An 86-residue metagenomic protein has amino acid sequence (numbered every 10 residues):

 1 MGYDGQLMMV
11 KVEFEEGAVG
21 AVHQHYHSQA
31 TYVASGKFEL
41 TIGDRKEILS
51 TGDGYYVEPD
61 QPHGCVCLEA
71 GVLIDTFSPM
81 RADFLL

Functional and structural regions predicted by a protein language model:
M1-G20, T76: A short glycine-rich, His/Asp/Glu-containing loop-to-beta-strand
E13-F14, H25-L40: Short, conserved beta-strand element in jelly-roll/cupin
H23-H25, H63: Histidine-centered divalent metal-coordination motifs
A34-S35, S50-T51, E69: A cytosolic small-molecule/anion-sensing beta-strand core signal
K37-E39, K46, P62, V72: Structural motif
D44-P59: Short acidic-glycine-tyrosine-enriched beta hairpin
P59-D83: Ligand-binding loop in jelly-roll beta-barrel domains
